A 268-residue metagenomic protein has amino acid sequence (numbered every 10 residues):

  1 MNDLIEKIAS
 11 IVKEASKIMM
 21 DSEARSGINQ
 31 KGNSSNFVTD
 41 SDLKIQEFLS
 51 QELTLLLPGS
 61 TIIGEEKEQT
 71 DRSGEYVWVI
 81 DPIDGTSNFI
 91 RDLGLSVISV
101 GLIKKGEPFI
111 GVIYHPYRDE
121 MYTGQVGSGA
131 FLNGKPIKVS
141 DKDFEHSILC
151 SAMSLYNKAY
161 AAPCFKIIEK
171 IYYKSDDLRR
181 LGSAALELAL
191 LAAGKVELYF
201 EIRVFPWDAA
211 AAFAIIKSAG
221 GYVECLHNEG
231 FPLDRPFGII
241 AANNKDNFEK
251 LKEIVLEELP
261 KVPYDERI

Functional and structural regions predicted by a protein language model:
M1-I83, Y264-I268: N-terminal subdomain of lithium-sensitive/metallo-dependent phosphomonoesterases centered on the IMPase/IPPase/PAP
M1-S10, K166-Y172, L186-I268: Oxyanion/phosphate-interacting regions
M19, D42, L53, T86 (+6 more regions): Residue-level signal for inorganic ion chemistry
D42, E65, D81-D84, N88 (+3 more regions): Acidic active-site catalytic centers that drive phospho-/nucleotidyl reactions and related ester hydrolyses
L55, I63, R72-K138, A214-K217: Active-site-adjacent structural elements in enzyme catalytic cores
E65, L181-S183, L226: Conserved beta-strand termini and adjacent loop/short-helix elements that scaffold enzyme active sites in alpha/beta
G101-L188, P236-I268: Acidic beta-strand-loop-alpha-helix segment within the catalytic core of divalent metal-dependent phosphate-processing
